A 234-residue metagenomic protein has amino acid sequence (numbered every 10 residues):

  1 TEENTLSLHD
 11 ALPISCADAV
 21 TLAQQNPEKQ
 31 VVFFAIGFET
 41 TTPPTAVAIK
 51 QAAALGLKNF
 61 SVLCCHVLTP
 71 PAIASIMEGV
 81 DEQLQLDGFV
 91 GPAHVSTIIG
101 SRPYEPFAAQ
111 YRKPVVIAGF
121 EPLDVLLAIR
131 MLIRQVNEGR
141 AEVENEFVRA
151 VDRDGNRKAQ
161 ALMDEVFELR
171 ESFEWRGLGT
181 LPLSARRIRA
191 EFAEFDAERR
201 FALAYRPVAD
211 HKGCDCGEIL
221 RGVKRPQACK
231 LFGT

Functional and structural regions predicted by a protein language model:
T1-D10: Single conserved hydrophobic/aromatic residue that forms the stacking wall/gate of nucleotide- or nucleobase-binding
A11-C16, V116-I117: Short acidic-hydrophobic, aromatic-tinged amphipathic segments that line or gate anion-handling sites
P13, F34, F38-P103: Phosphate/pyrophosphate-binding betaalpha-module
S15-Q25, I73-I76: Short, charged beta->alpha transition segments
E82-D152: A conserved active-site cap/scaffold subdomain adjacent to cofactor or substrate pockets
L126-E218: Internal helical hairpin/lid segments
H211-T234: Local cysteine-cluster metal-coordination motifs and their immediate loop/turn environment, predominantly Fe-S cluster
